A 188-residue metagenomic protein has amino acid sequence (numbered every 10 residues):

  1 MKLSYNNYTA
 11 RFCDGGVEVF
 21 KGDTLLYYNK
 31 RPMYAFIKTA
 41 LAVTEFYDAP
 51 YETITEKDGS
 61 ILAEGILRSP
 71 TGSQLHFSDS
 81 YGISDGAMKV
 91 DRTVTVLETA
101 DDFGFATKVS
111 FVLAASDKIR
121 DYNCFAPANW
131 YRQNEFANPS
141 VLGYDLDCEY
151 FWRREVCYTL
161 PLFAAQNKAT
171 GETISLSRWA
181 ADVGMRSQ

Functional and structural regions predicted by a protein language model:
M1-Q188: Beta-strand/loop-rich accessory regions of lumenal/periplasmic or secreted enzymes, predominantly carbohydrate-active
